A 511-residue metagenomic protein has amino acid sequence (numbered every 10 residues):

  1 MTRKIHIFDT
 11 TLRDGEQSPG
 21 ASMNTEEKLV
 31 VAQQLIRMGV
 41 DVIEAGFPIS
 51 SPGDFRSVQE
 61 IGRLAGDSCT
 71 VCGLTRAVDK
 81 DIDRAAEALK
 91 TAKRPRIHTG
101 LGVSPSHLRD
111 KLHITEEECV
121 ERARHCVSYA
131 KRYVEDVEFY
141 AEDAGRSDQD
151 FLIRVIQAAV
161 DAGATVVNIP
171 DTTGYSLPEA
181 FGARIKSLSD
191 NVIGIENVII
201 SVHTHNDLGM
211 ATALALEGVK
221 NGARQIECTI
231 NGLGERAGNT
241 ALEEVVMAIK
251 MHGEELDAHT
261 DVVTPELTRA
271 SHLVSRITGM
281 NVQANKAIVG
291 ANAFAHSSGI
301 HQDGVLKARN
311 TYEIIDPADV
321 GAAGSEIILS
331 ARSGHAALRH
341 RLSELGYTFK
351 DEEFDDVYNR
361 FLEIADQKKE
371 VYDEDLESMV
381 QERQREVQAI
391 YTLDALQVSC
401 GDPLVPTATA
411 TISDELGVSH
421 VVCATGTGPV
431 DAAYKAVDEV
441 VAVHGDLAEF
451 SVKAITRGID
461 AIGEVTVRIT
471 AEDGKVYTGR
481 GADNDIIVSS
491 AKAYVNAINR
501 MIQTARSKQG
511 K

Functional and structural regions predicted by a protein language model:
K4-I5, D9-T11, M247-I249, E254-C423 (+1 more regions): A mid-to-C-terminal "edge-of-domain" accessory segment
I5-I7, Q17-V42, R56-G66, D79-I200 (+1 more regions): Alpha/beta enzyme core
D14, S18-P19, F47-P52, S104-S106 (+5 more regions): Short, small-residue-enriched loops and turns at beta-alpha junctions that line or gate enzyme active sites
S68, P170-T172, E227-E235, M247-T260 (+3 more regions): Short beta-alpha connecting loops at secondary-structure transitions that line or flank enzyme active sites
S176, A183-K307: Catalytic alpha/beta core domains of metabolic enzymes, predominantly
T407, L416-V441, G445-T456: Small-residue-enriched alpha-helical segments and adjacent helix-cap loops that form tight helix-helix packing
A408-I412, I455-T478: Positively charged, aromatic-enriched nucleic acid-contacting surfaces
V476-T478, A482-G510: Mixed-charge, glycine-accented linear interaction segment located at domain edges/termini
